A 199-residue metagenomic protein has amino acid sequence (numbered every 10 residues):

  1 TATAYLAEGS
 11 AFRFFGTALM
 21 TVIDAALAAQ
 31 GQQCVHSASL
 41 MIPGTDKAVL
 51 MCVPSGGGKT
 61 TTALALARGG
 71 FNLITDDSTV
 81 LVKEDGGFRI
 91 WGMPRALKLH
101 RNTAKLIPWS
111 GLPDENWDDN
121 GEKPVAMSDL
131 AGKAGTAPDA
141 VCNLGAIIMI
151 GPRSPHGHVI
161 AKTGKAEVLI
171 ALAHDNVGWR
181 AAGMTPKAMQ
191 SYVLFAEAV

Functional and structural regions predicted by a protein language model:
T1-A29: Charged, amphipathic alpha-helical linker segments immediately N-terminal to NTP-binding catalytic cores
T3-Y5, C34, A146: Ordered hydrophobic segments in well-structured contexts
E8, S55-G56: Short beta->alpha junction loops/turns
E8-A11, Q32-C34, K162-K165: Short hydrophobic/aromatic-rich motifs at helix boundaries and adjacent loops
A26-I42: Pre-Walker A adenine-sensing motif
A38-P54, R68-V199: Glycine-rich, often acidic-flanked micro-motifs that create phosphate/phosphodiester-binding or positioning elements
K59: Conserved lysine of the Walker
T62-A63: Post-Walker A alpha-helix
